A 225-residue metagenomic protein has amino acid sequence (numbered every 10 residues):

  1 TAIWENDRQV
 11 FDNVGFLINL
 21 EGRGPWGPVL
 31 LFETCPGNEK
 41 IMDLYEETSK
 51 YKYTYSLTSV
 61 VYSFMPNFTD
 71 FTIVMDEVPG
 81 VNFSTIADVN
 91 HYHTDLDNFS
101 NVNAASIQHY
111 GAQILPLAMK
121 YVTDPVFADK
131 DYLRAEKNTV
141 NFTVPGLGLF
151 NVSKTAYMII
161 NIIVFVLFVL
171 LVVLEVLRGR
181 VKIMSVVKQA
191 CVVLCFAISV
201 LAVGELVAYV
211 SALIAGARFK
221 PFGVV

Functional and structural regions predicted by a protein language model:
T1-V152: Soluble extramembrane regions of membrane proteins in the secretory/endomembrane system
Y132-F168, G179-A190: Cytosolic-side membrane-insertion boundary helix
I163-V225: Alpha-helical transmembrane segments of integral membrane proteins
